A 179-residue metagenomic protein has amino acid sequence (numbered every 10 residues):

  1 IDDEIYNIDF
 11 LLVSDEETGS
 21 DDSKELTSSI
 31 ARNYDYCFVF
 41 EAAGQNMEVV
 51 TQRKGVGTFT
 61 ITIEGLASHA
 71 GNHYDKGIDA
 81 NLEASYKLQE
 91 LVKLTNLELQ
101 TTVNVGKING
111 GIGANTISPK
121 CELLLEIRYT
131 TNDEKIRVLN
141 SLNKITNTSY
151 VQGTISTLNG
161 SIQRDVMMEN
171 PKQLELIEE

Functional and structural regions predicted by a protein language model:
I1-K54: Acidic/histidine-rich catalytic neighborhood of metal-dependent amide-processing enzymes
D3, N7, T58, K120-E122: Intrinsic-disorder/low-complexity, polar/charged segments enriched in Ser/Thr/Lys/Arg/Asp/Glu/Gln
D3-I5, R32, V56, E98-Q100 (+1 more regions): Short, well-ordered coil/turn elements that cap or connect secondary structure elements
A42-A43, T51, T60-T62, L66-E179: Metal-dependent amide/peptide-bond hydrolase catalytic core, centered on the "pita-bread" metallohydrolase fold
